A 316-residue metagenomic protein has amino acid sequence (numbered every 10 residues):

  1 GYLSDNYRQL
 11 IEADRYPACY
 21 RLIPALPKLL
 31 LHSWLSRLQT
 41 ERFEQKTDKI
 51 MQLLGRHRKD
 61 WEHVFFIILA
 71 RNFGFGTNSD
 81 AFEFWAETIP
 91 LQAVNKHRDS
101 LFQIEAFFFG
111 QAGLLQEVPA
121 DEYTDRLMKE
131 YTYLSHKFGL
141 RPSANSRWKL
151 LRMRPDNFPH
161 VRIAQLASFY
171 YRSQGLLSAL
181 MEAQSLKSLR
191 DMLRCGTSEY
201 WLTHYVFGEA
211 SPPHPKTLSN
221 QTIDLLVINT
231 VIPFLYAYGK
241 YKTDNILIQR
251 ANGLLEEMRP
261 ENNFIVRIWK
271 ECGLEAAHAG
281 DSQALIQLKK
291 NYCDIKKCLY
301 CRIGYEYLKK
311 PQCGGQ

Functional and structural regions predicted by a protein language model:
G1, S79-F84, Q312-G315: Short, well-ordered strand-loop elements centered on a beta-strand within folded domains, enriched for acidic residues
G1-L31, Q316: A surface-exposed, charged beta-strand/loop segment in the N-terminal or early-internal portion of soluble proteins
S4, R172, F207-E209, D294 (+2 more regions): Intrinsically disordered, low-complexity regions enriched in small/polar residues
Q39-S282: Hydrophobic, aromatic-lined core segments that form the binding pocket/scaffold for planar heteroaromatic ligands
E271-G315: Acidic, carboxylate-rich catalytic segments that either coordinate divalent cations
